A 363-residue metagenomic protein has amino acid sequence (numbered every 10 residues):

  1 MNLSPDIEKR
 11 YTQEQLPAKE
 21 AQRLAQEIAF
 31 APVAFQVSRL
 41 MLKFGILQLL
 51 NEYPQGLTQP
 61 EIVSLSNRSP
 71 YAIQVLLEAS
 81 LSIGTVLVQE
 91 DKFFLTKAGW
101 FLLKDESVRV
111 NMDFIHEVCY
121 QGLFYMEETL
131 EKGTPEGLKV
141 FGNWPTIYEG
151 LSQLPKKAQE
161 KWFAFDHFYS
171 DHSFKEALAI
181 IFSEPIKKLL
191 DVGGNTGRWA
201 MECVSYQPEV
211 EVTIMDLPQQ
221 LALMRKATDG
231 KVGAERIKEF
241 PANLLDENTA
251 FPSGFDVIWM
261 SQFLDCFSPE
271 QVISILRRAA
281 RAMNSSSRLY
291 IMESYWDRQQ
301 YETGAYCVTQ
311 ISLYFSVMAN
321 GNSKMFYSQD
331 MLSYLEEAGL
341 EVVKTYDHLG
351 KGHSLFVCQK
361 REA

Functional and structural regions predicted by a protein language model:
N2-L81, L87, S183, K188-A363: Alpha-helical subdomain
Y11-L16, A21-E52, L65, Y71-K187: Conserved Class I S-adenosyl-L-methionine-dependent methyltransferase catalytic core
